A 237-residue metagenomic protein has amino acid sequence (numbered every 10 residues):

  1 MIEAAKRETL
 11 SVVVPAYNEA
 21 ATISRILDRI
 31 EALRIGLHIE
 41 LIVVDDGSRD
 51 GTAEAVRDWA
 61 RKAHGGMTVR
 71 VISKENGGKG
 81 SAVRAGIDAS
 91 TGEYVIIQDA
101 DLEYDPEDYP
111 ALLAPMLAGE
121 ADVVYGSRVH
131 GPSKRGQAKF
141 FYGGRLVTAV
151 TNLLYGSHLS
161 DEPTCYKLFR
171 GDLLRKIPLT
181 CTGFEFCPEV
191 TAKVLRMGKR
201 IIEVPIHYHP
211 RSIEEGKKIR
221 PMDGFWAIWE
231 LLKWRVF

Functional and structural regions predicted by a protein language model:
T9-S11, E40, E189: Cell-envelope/extracellular polymer assembly enzymes that use nucleotide-activated donors
A21-R25, D50-W59: Acidic helix N-cap motif at the loop->helix transition within catalytic regions of sugar-transfer enzymes
D28-H38: Short, acidic, metal-binding catalytic loop of nucleotide-sugar glycosyltransferases
I39-I42, A53-A89: Conserved donor nucleotide-binding strand/loop of the catalytic core
D45-E54, L102: A conserved acidic beta->alpha catalytic loop
K74-A89, Y94, P106-F184, P210-L232 (+1 more regions): Acceptor/aglycone-binding surface of glycosyltransferases and processive sugar-polymer synthases
H158, T180-T182, T191-H209: Catalytic donor-sugar/metal-binding loop of nucleotide-sugar-dependent glycosyltransferases
